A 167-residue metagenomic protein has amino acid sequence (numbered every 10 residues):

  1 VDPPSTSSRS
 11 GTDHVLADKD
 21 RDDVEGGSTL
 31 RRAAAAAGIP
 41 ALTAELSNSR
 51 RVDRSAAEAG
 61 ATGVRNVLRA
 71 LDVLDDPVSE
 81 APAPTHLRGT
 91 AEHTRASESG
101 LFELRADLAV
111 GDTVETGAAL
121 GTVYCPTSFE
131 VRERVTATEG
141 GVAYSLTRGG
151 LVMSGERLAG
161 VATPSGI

Functional and structural regions predicted by a protein language model:
V1-I167: Structured catalytic-domain cores with a bias toward divalent-metal coordination
